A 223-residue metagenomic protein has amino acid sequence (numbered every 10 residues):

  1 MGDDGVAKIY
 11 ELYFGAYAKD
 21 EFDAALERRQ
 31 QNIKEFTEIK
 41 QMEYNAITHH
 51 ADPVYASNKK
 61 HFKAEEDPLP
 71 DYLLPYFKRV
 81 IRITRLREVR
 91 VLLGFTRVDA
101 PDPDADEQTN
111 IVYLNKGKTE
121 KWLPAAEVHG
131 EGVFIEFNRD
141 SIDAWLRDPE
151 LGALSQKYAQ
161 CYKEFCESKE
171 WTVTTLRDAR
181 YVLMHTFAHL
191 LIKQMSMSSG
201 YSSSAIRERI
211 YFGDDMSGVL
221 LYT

Functional and structural regions predicted by a protein language model:
M1-T223: Extended, well-ordered protein cores
